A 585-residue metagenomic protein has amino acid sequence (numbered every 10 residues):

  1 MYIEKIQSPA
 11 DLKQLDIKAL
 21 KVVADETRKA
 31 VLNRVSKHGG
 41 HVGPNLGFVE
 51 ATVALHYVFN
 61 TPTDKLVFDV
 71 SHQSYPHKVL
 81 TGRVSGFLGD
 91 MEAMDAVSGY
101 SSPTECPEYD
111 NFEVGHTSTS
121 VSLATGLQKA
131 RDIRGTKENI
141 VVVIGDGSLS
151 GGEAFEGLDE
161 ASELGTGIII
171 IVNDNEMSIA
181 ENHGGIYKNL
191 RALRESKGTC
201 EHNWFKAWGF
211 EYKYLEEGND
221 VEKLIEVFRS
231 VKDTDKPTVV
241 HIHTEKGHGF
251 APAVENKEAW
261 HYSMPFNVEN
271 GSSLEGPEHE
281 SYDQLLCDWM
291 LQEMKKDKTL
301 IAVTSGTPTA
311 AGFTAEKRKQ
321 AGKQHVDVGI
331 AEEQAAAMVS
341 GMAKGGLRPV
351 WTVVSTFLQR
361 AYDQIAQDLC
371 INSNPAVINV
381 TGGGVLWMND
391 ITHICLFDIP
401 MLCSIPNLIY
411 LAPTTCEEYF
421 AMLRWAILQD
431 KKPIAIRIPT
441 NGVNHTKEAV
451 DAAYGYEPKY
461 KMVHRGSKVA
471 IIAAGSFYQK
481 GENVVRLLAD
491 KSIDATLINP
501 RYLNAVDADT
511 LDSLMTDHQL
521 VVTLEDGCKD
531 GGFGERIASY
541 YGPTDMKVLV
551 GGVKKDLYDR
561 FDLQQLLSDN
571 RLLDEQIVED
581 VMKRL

Functional and structural regions predicted by a protein language model:
M1-L80, E217: N-terminal amphipathic, basic-rich helices that act as targeting or association modules
K29-S36, A96-E113, T136-V141, T314-V326 (+4 more regions): Glycine/charged-rich beta-loop-alpha catalytic/anionic-binding loops adjacent to active sites
H41-L164, L300, S305, T314-A315: Cofactor-binding active-site loop characterized by glycine-rich and histidine/acidic residues
V49-T52, T119-A124, L149-G157, A310 (+4 more regions): Short glycine/serine/threonine-rich phosphate/pyrophosphate-binding segments that cradle anionic phosphate groups
Q73, D110-F266, S272-H279, D283-L286 (+1 more regions): Glycine-rich ThDP/TPP pyrophosphate-binding loop and its adjacent helix/strand module within ThDP-dependent enzymes
F87-V97, E163-M177, C370-G382: A glycine-rich helix N-cap at a beta->alpha junction
F250-Q359, Q364-N374, A473-G475: Non-catalytic terminal/interface segments that mediate subunit docking, oligomerization, and allosteric communication
G276, W387-N389, I409, E535-L585: Peripheral docking tails and interdomain loops at the edges of cofactor- or intermediate-handling domains
